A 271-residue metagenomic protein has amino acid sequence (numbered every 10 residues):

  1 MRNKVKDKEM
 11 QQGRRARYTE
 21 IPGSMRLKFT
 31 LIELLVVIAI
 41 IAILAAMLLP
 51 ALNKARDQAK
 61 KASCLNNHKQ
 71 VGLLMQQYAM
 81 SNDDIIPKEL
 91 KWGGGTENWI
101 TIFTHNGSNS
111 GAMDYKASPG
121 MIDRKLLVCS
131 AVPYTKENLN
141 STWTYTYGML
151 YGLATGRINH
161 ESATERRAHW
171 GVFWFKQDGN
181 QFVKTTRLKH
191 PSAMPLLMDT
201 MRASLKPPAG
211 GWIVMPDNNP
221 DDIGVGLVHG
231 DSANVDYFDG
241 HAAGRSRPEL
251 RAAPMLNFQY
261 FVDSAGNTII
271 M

Functional and structural regions predicted by a protein language model:
M1-L31: N-terminal leader/signal peptides at the extreme start of proteins
N3, R14-R17, V37-I40, L49 (+3 more regions): N-terminal cationic amphipathic segment used for targeting or macromolecule association
K4, G13, S24, D57-K60 (+2 more regions): Membrane-proximal envelope and lipid/glycan-remodeling enzymes
M10-G13, P22, L52, R56-D57 (+3 more regions): General helical secondary-structure elements
R26-R56: N-terminal single-pass transmembrane signal-anchor helix
M47, R56-N67: Juxtamembrane interface helices immediately C-terminal to a transmembrane segment
A62-M271: Short, well-structured segments within or immediately adjacent to enzyme catalytic domains that line ligand-binding
